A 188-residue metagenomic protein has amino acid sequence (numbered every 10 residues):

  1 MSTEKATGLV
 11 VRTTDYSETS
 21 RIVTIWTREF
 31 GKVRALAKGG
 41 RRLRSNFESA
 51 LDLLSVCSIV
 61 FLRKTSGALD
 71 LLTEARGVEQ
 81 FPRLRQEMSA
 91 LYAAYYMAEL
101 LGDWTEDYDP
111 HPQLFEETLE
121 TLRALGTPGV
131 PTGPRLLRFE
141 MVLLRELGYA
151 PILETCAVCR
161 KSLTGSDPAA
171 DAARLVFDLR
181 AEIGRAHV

Functional and structural regions predicted by a protein language model:
M1-R185: Non-catalytic alpha-helical scaffolds and adjoining flexible linkers that form interface surfaces for assembly
